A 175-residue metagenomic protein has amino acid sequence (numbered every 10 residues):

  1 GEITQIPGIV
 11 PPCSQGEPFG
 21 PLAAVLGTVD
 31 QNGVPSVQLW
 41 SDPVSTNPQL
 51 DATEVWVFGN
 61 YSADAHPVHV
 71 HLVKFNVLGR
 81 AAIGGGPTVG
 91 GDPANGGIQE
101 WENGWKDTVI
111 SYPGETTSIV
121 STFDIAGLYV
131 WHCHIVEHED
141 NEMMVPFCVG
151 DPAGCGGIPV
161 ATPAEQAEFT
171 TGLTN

Functional and structural regions predicted by a protein language model:
G1-S118, P159-N175: Edge beta-strand plus adjacent loop/short-helix module at the start of the mature soluble/periplasmic domain
Y61, H134-H138: Beta-strand-rich extracellular modules
I119-D124: Short, hydrophobic beta-strand segments
A126-L128: Extracellular Ig-like/FN3 beta-sandwich strand-entry sites
N141-V145: Extracellular and select intracellular beta-sandwich modules with Ser/Thr-enriched, small-residue motifs on
F147-D151: Interdomain boundary/hinge segments at the C-termini of tandem beta-sandwich modules
